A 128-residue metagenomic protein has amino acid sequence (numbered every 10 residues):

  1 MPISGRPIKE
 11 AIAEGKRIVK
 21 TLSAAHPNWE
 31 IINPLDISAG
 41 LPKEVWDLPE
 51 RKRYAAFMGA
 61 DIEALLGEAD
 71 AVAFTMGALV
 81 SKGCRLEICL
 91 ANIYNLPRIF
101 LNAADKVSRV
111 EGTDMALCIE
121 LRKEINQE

Functional and structural regions predicted by a protein language model:
M1-E128: Conserved catalytic or regulatory cores that recognize and/or transform ribose-phosphate-containing ligands
